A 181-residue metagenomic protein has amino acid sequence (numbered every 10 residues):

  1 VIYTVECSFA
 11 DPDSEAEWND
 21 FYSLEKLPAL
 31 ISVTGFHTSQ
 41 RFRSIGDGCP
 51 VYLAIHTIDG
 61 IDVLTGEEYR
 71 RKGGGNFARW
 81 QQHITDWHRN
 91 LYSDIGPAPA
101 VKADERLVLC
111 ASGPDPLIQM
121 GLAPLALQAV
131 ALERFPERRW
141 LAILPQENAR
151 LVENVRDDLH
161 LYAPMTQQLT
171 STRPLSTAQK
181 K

Functional and structural regions predicted by a protein language model:
V1-K181: Macromolecular interaction modules
